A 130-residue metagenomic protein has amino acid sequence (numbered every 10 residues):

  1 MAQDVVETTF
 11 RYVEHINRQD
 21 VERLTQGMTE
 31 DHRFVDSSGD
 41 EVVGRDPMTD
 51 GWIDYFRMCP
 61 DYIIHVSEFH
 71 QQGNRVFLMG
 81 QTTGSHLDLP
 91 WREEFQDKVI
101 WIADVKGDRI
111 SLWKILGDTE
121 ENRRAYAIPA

Functional and structural regions predicted by a protein language model:
M1-E30, P129-A130: Short, low-complexity N-terminal intrinsically disordered segments enriched in polar/charged residues
E7, D61-Y62, E94-D97: Short solvent-exposed loop/turn micro-motifs enriched in small/polar/acidic residues
V21-G73: A solvent-exposed, acidic/Ser-Thr-rich amphipathic alpha-helical stretch
L24, Q72-R75, A103-I110: Short, solvent-exposed coil/turn segments at beta-strand boundaries
M28, H70, T82-G84, G117: Short beta-strand segments enriched in hydrophobic/aromatic residues within well-folded beta-rich domains
Q81-G107: Exposed beta-sheet edge and beta->alpha loop/turn motif
L112-A130: Low-complexity, intrinsically disordered terminal/linker segments enriched in charged and Gly/Pro repeats
